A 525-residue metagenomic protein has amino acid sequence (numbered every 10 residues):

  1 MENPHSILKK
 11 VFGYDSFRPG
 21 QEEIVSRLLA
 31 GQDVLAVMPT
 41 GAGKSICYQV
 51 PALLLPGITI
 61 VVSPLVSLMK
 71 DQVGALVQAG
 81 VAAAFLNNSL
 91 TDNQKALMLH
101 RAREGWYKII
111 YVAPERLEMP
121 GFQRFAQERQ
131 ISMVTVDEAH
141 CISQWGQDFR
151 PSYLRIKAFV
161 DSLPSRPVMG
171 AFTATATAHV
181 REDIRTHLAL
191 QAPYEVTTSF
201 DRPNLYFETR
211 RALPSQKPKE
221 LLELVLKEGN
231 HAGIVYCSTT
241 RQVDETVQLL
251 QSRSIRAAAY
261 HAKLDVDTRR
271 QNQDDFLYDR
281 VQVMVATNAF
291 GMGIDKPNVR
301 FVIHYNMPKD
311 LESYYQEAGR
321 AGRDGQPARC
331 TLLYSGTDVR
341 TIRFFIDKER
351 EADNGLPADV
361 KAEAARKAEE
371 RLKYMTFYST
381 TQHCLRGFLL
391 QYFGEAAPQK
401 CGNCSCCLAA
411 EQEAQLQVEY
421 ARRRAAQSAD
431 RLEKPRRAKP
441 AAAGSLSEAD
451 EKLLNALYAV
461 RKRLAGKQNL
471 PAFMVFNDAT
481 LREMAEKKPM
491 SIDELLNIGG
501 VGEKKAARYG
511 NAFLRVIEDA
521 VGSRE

Functional and structural regions predicted by a protein language model:
M1-P4, R340-T341, I346-K361, K367-K373 (+1 more regions): Accessory DNA-binding and partner-docking regions appended to nucleic-acid-acting proteins, especially the terminal
E2-V11, D15-P19, E23-S45, A52-L55 (+2 more regions): Helicase motor core with emphasis on the C-terminal RecA-like subdomain
Q21-I24, M375, L481: Short alpha-helical "packing" element that flanks the helix-turn-helix/winged-helix DNA-binding module
R27, H304, Y378, E483-M484: Short alpha-helical segment immediately N-terminal to, or the first helix within, an HTH/HTH-like DNA-binding domain
R270, Y334, M375, C404-C407: Generic structural hydrophobic/aromatic packing signal, biased to beta-strands
